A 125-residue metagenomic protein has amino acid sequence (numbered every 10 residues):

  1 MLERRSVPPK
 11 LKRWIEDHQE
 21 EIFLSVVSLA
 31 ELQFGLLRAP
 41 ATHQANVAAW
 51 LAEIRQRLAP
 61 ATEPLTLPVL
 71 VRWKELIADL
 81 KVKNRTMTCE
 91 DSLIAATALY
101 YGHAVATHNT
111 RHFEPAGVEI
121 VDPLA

Functional and structural regions predicted by a protein language model:
M1-S25, L36-E53, R111: Short, well-structured N-terminal submotif of metal-dependent ribonuclease cores
H18, L58, A116-G117: Short, structured coil segments at secondary-structure junctions
V26-V27, T66, N109, L124: Residues at the C-termini of beta-strands that transition into short coil/loop
F34-L37, P60-A106: Active-site neighborhoods of divalent-metal-dependent phosphate/nucleic-acid chemistry enzymes
A39-H43, L80-K81, P123-A125: Short, hinge-like loop/turn segments at secondary-structure boundaries
A95-A125: Acidic, PIN/NYN-like endoribonuclease modules and their adjacent C-terminal/linker elements
